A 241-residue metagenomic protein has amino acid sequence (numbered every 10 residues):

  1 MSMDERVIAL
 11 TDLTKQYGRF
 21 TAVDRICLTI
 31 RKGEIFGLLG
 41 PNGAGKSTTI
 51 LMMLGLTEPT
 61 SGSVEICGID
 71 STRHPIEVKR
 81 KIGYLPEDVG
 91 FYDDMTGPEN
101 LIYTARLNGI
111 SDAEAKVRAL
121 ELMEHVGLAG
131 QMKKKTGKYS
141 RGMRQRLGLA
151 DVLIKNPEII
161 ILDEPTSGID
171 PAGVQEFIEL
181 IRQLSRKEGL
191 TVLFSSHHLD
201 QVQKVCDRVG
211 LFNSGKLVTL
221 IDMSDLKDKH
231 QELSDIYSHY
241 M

Functional and structural regions predicted by a protein language model:
G62-D70, E77-V78: Conserved ABC transporter NBD signature motif
I102, R106, A113-Q131: Conserved ABC ATPase "signature" region
N156: Conserved catalytic motifs of ABC-family nucleotide-binding domains
I160-D163: Catalytic Walker B motif of ABC-type/P-loop ATPase nucleotide-binding domains
Q175-K187: Helical segment within the ABC ATPase nucleotide-binding domain
